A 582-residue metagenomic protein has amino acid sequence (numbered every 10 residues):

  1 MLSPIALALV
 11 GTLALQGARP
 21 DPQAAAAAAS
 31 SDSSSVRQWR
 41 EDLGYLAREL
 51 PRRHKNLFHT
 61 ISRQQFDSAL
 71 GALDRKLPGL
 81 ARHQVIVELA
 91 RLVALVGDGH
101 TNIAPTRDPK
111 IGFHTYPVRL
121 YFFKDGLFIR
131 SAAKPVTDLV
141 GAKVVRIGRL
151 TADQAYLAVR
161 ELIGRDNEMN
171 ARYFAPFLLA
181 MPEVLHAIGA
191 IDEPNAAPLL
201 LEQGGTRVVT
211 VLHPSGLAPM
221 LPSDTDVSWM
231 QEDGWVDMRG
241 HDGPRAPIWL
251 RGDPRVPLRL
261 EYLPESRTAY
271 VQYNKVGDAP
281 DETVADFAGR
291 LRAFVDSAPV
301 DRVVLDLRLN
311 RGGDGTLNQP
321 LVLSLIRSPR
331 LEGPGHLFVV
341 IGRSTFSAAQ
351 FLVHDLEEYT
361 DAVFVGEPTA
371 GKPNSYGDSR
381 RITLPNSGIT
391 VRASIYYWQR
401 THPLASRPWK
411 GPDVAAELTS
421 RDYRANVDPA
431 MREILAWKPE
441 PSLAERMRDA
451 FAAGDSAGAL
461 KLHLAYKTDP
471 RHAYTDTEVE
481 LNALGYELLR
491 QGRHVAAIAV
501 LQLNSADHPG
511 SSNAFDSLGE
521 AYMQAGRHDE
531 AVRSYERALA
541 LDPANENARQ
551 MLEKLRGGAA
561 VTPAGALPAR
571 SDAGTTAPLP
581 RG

Functional and structural regions predicted by a protein language model:
R19-R302, D449, L484-A496, L503 (+4 more regions): Flexible, low-complexity junctional segments that flank or bridge functional domains
A25, S33-A47, Q203-R207, W235 (+2 more regions): C-terminal "post-core" interaction segments
E478, S512-N513, E546-N547: Helix-start (N-cap) detector for alpha-helical repeat units in TPR-like alpha-solenoids, especially tetratricopeptide
